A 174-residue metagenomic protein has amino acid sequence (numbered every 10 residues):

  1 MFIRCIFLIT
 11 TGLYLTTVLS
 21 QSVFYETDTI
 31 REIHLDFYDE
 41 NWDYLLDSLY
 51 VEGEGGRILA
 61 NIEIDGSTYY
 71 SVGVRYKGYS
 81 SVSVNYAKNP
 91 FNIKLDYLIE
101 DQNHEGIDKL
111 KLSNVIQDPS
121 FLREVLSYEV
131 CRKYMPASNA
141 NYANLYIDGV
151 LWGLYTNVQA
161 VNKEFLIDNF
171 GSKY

Functional and structural regions predicted by a protein language model:
M1-Q21: Bacterial Sec-dependent N-terminal signal peptides
L19-Y174: Phosphate/dinucleotide-binding and metal-coordinating scaffold of catalytic cores in nucleotide-dependent enzymes
